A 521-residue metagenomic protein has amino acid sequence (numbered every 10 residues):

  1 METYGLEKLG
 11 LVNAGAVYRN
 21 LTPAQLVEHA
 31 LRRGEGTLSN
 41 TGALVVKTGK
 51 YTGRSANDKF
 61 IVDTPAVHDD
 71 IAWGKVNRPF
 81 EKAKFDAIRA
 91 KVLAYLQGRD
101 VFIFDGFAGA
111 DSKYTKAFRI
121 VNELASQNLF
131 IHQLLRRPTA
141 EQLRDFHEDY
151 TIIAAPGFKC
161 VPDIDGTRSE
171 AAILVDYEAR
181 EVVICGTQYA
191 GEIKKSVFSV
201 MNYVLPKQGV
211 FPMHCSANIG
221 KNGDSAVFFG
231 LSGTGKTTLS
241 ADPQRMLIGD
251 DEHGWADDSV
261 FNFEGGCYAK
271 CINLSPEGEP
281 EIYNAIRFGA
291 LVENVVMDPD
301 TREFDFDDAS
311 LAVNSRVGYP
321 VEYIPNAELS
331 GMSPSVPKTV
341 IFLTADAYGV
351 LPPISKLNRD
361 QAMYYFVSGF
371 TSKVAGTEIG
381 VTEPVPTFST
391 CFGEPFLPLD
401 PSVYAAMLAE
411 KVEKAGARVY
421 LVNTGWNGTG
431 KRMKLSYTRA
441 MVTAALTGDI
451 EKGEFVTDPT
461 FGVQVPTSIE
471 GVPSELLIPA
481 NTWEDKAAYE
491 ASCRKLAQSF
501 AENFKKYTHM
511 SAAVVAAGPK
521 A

Functional and structural regions predicted by a protein language model:
M1-R144: N-terminal accessory targeting/assembly segments
E2-G42, K50-Y51, P206, H214-L231 (+4 more regions): Glycine-rich, often acidic-flanked micro-motifs that create phosphate/phosphodiester-binding or positioning elements
H68-W73, D176-E181, V385-C391: Gly-rich Lys/Arg/Thr-decorated short loops/hinges at beta-loop-alpha junctions or inter-strand turns that position
A155-V204: Charged, amphipathic alpha-helical linker segments immediately N-terminal to NTP-binding catalytic cores
K236: Conserved lysine of the Walker
L239: Hydrophobic positions on the alpha1 helix immediately C-terminal to the Walker A/P-loop
L476, N481-A521: Generic C-terminus detector
